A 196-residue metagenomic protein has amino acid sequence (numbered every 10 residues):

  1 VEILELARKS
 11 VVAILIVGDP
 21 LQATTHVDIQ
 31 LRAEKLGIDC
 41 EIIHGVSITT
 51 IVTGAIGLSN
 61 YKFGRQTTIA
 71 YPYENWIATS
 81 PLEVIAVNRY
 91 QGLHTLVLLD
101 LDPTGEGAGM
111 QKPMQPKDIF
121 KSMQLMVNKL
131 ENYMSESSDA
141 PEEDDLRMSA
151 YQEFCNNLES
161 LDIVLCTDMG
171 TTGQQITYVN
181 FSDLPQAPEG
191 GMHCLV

Functional and structural regions predicted by a protein language model:
E2-L4, K9-V12, T24, K35 (+2 more regions): Beta-strand/loop-alpha-helix module characteristic of Rossmann-like adenine-cofactor folds
V11-L31: N-terminal glycine-rich phosphate/adenylate-binding segment common to multiple enzyme folds
